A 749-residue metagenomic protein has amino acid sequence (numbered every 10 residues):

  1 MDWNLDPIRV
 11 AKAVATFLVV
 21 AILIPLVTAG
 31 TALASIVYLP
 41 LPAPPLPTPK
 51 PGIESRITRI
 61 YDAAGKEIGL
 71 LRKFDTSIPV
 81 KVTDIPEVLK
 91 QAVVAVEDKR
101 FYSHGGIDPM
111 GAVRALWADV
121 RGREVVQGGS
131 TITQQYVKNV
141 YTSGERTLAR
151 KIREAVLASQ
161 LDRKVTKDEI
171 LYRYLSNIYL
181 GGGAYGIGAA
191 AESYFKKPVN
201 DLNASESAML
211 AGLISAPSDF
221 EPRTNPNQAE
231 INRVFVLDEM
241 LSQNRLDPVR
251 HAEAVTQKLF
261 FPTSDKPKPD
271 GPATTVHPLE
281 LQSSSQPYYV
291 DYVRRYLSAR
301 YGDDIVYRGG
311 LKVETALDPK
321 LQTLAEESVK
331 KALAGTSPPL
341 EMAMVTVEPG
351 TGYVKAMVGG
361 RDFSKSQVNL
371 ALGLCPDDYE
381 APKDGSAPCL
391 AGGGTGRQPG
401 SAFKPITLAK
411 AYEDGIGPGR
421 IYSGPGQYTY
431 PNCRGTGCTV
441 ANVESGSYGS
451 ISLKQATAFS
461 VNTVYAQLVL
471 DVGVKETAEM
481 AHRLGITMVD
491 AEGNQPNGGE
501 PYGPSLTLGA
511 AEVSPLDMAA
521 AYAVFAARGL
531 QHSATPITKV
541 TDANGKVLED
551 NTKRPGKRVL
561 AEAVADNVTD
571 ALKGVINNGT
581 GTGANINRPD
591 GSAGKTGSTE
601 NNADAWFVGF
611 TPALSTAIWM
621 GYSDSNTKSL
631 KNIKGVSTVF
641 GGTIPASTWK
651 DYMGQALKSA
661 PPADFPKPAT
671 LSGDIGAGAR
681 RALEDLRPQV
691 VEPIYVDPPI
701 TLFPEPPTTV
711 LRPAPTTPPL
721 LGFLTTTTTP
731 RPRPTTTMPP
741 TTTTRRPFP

Functional and structural regions predicted by a protein language model:
M1-I60, R100, V120: N-terminal type II signal-anchor transmembrane helix that functions as the membrane-insertion/stop-transfer segment
Y38-S55, N203, D304-I305, K320-E348 (+1 more regions): Beta-lactamase-like hydrolase cores
E97-D108, R121-V126, L161-K167, Y179-A184 (+14 more regions): Bacterial peptidoglycan biogenesis and beta-lactam-recognition machinery
R121-R146, N200, P269-L281, D384-G396 (+4 more regions): Conserved catalytic neighborhood of penicillin-recognizing serine enzymes
E124-T323, H482, T487-G493, G499 (+2 more regions): Non-catalytic, structured segments within soluble enzyme domains
A158, D162, I214-N232, V236-L237 (+7 more regions): Active-site loop and adjoining helix of the penicillin-binding protein/serine DD-peptidase-beta-lactamase fold
T315-S337, M344-T346, M357-Q398, F403 (+4 more regions): A penicillin-recognizing enzyme superfamily signal
I694-R745: Extracellular mucin-like PTS domains
